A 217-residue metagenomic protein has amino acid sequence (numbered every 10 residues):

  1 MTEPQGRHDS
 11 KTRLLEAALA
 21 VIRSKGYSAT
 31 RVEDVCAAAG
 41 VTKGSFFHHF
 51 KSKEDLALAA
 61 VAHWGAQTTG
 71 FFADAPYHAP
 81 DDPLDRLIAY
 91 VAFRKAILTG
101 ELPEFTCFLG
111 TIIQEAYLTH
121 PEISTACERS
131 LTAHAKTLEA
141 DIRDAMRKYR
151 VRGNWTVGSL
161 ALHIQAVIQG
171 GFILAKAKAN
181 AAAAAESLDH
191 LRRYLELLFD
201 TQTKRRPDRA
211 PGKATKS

Functional and structural regions predicted by a protein language model:
M1-D9, M146-Y149, W155, T201-S217: N-terminal intrinsically disordered/low-complexity leader segments
T2, R13, A20-D55, A59: Helix-turn-helix
S10-A18, V35, A60-T68, L138: Generic hydrophobic, amphipathic alpha-helix propensity
F50, T111-T119: Short helix-capping/turn signature of helix-turn-helix
A59, A73-F105, V157-I164: Hydrophobic alpha-helical connector segments
A66-T69, D85-A89, P103-E104, P121-R147 (+3 more regions): Amphipathic alpha-helical packing segments from all-alpha helical-bundle domains
I97, Q165-A182, L195-K204: Amphipathic C-terminal alpha-helical segment
F105, G110, W155-L174, H190-Y194: Hydrophobic alpha-helical segments that form the core of small-molecule binding pockets and/or dimer interfaces
